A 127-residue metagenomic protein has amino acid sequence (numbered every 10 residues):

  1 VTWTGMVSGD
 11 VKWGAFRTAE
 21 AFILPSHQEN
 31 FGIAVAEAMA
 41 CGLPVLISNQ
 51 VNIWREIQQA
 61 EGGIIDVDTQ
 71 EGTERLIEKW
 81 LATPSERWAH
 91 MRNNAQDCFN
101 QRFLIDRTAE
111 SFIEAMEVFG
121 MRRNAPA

Functional and structural regions predicted by a protein language model:
V1-V7: Nucleotide-activated donor-binding/catalytic signature segment of Leloir-type glycosyltransferases, i.e., the conserved
W13, F31, A36-A40, W54-R55: Short alpha-helical segment that forms part of, or immediately flanks, the ligand-binding pocket in carbohydrate-active
F22-I23: A short hydrophobic beta-strand element within the catalytic core of glycosyltransferases that build diverse glycans
H27: Aromatic "clamp/platform" in nucleotide-sugar-dependent glycosyltransferases that forms part of the donor/acceptor
P44-S48: Short hydrophobic beta-strand element within catalytic cores of glycosyltransferases and related nucleotide-activated
Q50-A60, I64-D66: Short acidic/histidine- and often glycine-rich active-site loop of Leloir-type glycosyltransferases that engages
G63-E71, K79-S85: Conserved acidic donor-binding segment of nucleotide-sugar-dependent glycosyltransferases
E86-R102, T108: A short, well-ordered alpha-helix in the C-terminal region of glycosyltransferases
